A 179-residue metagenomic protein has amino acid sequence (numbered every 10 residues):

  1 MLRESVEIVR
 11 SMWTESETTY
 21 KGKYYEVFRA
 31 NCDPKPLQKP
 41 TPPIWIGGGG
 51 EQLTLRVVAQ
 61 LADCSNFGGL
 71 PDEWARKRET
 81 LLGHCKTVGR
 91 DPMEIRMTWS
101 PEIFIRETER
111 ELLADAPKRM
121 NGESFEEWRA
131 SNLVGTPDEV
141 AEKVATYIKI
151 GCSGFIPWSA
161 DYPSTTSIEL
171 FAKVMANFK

Functional and structural regions predicted by a protein language model:
M1-K179: Active-site-adjacent structural elements that line small-molecule/cofactor binding pockets in enzymes
